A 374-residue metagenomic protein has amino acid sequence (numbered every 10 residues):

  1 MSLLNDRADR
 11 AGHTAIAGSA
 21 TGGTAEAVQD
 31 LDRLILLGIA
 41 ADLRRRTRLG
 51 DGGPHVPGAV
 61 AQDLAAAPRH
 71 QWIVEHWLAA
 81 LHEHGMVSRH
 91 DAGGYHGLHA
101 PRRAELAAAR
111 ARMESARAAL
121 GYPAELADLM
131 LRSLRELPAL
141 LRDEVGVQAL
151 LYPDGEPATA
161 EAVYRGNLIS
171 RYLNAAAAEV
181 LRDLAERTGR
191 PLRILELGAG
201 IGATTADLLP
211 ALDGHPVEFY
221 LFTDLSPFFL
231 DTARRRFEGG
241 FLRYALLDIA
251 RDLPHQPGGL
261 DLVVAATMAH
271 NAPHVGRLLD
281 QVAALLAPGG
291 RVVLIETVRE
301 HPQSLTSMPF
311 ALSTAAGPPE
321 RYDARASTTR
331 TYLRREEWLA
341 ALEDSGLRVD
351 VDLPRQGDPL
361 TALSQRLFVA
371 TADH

Functional and structural regions predicted by a protein language model:
M1-R165, N174, A178-L192, P216 (+3 more regions): N-terminal accessory segments
R193-L195, A199-D252: Class I SAM-dependent methyltransferase SAM/SAH-binding core
A250-V263: A short acidic, Gly/Pro-enriched loop at the edge of an enzyme's catalytic core that lines a small-molecule cofactor
L260-G276: A short SAM/SAH-binding and catalytic strip from SAM-dependent methyltransferases
G276-R291: A short glycine-rich, Lys/Arg-flanked "PGG" loop and its adjoining helix->strand segment in the class I
I295-L353: C-terminal alpha-helical "lid/dimerization" subdomain adjacent to the S-adenosyl-L-methionine
A340, R348-V369: Conserved Class I S-adenosyl-L-methionine
